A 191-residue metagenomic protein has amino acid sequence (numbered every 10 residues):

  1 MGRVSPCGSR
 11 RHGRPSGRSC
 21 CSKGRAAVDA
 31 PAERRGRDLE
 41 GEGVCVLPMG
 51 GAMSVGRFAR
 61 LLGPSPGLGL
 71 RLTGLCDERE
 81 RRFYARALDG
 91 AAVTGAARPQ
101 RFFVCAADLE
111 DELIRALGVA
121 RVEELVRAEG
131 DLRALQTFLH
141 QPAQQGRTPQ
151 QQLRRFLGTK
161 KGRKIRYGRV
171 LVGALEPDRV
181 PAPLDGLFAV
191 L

Functional and structural regions predicted by a protein language model:
M1-L191: Acidic, divalent-metal-binding catalytic cores of TOPRIM and closely related two-metal-ion phosphodiester/pyrophosphate
